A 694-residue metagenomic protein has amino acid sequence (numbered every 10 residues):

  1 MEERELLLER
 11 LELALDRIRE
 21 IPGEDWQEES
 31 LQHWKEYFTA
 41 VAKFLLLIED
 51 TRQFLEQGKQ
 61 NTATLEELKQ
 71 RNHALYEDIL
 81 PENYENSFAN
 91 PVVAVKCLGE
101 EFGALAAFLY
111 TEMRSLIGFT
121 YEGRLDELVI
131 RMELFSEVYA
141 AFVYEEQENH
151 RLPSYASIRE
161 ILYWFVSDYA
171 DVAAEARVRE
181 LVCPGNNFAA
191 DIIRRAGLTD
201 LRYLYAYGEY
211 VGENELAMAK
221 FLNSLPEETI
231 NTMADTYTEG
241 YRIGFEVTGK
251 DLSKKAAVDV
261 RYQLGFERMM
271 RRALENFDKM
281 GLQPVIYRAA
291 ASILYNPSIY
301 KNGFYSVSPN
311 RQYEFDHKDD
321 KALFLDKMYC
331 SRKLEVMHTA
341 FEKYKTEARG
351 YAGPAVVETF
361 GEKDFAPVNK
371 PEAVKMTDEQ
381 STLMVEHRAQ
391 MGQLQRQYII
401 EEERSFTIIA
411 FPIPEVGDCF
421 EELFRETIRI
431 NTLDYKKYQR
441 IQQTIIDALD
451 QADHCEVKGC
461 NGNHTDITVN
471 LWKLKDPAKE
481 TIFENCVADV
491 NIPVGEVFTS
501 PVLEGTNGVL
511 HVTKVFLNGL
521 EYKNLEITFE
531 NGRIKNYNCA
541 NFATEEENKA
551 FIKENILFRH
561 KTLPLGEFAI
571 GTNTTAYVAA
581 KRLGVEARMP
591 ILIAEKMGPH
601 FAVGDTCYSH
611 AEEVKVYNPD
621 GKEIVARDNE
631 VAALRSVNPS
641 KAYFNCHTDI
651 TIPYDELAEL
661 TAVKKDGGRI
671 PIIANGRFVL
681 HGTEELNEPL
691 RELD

Functional and structural regions predicted by a protein language model:
M1-E504, I673-D694: Active-site bordering "gate/hinge" segments that shape substrate access to catalytic or cofactor-binding pockets
D450, N518-E521, K561, A594: Short solvent-exposed loop/turn micro-motifs enriched in small/polar/acidic residues
V457-N463, K514-L517, A662-D666: Short acidic, glycine-rich loop/turn motifs
A488-E526: Conserved AWS/pre-SET-to-SET junction and N-terminal core of the SET lysine methyltransferase domain, specifically
Y522-C539: Active-site and channel-lining beta-strand-loop segments that bind or position nucleotide-derived/phosphorylated
N536-Y608, E612: Dual-mode signal for accessory low-complexity, basic/Gly-rich regions
M597, V603, A611-Y617, N629-S636: Glycine-anchored, exposed beta-strand/edge motif detector
D620-D694: Extended hydrophobic packing segments that form well-structured cores
